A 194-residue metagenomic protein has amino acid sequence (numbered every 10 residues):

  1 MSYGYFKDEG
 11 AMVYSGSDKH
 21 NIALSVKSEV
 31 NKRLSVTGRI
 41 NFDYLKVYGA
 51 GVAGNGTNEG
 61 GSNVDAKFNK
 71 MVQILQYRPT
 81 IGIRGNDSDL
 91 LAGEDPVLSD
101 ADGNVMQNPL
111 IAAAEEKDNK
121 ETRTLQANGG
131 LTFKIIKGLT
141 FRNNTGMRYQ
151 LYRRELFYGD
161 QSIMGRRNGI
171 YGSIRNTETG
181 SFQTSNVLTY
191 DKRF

Functional and structural regions predicted by a protein language model:
Y3-K7: Transmembrane beta-strand segments that form the barrel wall of outer-membrane beta-barrel proteins
A11-V13, S25-T124, R142-F194: Surface-exposed loop/interface segments of Gram-negative outer-membrane beta-barrel transport/assembly proteins
S17-A23: Transmembrane beta-barrel architecture of outer membranes
A127: A cytosolic small-molecule/anion-sensing beta-strand core signal
G138: Active-site and adjacent substrate-binding regions of carbohydrate-active enzymes
